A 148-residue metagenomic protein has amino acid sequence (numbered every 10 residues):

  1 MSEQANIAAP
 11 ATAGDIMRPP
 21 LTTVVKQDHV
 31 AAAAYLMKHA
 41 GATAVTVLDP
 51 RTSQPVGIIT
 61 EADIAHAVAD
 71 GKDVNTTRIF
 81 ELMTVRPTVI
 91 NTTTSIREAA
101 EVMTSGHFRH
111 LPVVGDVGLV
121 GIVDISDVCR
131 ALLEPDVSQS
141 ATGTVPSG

Functional and structural regions predicted by a protein language model:
M1-G148: Tandem CBS (Cystathionine beta-synthase) repeat/Bateman regulatory domains
